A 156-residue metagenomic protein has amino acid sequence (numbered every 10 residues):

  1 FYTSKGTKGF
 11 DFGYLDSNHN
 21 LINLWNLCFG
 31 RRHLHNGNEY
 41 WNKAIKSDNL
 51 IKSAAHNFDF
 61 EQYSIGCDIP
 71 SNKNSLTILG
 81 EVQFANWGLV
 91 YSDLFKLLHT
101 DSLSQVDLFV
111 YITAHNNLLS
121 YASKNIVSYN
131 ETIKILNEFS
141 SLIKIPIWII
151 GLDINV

Functional and structural regions predicted by a protein language model:
F1-N74, N86-F95, S102: Active-site metal-binding core of divalent-cation-utilizing nuclease and nuclease-like domains
F10, I78, I147: A broad, low-specificity signal marking well-ordered, structured residues that form hydrophobic/aromatic
T77-I78, L108: Structural motif
Q83: Anionic group-transfer/hydrolysis microenvironments
L94-L97, K134: Alpha-helical scaffolding within the catalytic cores of extracellular/periplasmic polymer-degrading hydrolases
T100-V106, E138-L142: Arginine/glycine-rich "motif VI" loop of SF2 helicases in the C-terminal RecA-like domain
Q105-H115: Conserved beta-strand signature within the Rossmann-like core of class I S-adenosyl-L-methionine
H115-V156: Domain-level recognition of nuclease-like catalytic cores that cleave nucleotide substrates
